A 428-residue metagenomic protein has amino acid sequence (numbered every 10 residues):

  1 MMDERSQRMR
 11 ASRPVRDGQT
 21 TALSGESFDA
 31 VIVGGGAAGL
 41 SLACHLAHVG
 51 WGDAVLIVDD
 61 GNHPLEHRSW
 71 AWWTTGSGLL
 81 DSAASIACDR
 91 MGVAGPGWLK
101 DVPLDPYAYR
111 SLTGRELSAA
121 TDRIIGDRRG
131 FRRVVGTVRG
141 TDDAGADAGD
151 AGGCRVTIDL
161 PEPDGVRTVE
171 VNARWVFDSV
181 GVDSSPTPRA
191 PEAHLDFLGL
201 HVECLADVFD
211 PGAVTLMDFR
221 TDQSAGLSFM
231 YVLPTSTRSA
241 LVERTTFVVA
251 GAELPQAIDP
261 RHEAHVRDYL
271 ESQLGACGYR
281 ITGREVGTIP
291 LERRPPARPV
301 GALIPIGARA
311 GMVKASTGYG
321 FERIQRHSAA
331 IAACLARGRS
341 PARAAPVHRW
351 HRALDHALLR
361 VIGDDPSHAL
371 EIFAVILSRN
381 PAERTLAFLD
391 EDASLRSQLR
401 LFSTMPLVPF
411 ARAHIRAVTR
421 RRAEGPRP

Functional and structural regions predicted by a protein language model:
G18-L56: N-terminal Rossmann-like FAD-binding beta1-loop-alpha1 element of flavoenzymes
S41, H45-G97: N-terminal FAD cofactor-binding segment of flavoenzymes
H45, I124, R128-Y279, E292-P295: Predominantly flavin-linked oxidoreductase catalytic cores and closely associated redox partners
W72-G145, G153-C154: A conserved beta-strand/loop capping segment in the N-terminal third of enzymes that catalyze redox or closely related
S224-L227, G287-I306, G311, V361-S367 (+1 more regions): FAD-binding beta-loop-beta segment adjacent to the flavin cofactor pocket
A252-E285, I304, Q325-H348: Flavin-binding catalytic cores
R309-A330: A conserved FAD-binding loop/helix module that cradles the flavin
A329-P428: C-terminal helical "tail/cap" subdomain of flavin- and related membrane-associated enzymes
